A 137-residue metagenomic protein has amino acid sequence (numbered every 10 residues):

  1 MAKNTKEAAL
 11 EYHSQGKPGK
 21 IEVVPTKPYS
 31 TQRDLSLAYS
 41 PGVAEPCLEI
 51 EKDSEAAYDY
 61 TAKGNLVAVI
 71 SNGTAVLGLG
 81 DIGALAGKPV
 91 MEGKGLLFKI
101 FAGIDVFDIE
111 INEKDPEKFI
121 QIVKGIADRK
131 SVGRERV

Functional and structural regions predicted by a protein language model:
M1-R134: N-terminal ligand-binding/catalytic initiation module
